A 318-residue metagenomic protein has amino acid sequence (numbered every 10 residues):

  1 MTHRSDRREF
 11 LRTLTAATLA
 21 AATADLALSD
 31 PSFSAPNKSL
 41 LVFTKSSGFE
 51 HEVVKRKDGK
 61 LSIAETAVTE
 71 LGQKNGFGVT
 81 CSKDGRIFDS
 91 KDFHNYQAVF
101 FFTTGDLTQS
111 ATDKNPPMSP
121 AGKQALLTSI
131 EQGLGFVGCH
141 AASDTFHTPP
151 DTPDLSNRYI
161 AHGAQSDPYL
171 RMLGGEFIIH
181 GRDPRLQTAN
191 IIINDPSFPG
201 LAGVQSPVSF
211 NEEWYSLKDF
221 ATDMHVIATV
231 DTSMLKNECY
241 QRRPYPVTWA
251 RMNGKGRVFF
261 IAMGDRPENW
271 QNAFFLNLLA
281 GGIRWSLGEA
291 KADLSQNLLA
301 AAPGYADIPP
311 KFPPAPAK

Functional and structural regions predicted by a protein language model:
T2-H3, E9-D30: N-terminal export signals
R4, V42, G48-G138, A142-F146: Helical hinge/lid and interdomain linker segments adjacent to catalytic or ligand-binding clefts that mediate domain
L11, A17-A22, A35-K55, Y305-P314: Hydrophobic targeting/anchoring helices
S34-P36, Q73, K91-N95, I130-Q132 (+3 more regions): Extracellular/periplasmic catalytic domains that process cell-envelope and extracellular macromolecules
A35-N37, T44, A64, K74 (+3 more regions): Extracellular ligand-binding/catalytic regions of CAZymes and related secreted enzymes and adhesion modules
D106-G203: A glycine-rich, often tryptophan-bearing local segment used as a flexible ligand/cofactor-contacting loop or short
R171, G175-G254: Catalytic beta-strand/loop cores that center a nucleophilic Ser/Cys/Thr and support acyl-enzyme chemistry
